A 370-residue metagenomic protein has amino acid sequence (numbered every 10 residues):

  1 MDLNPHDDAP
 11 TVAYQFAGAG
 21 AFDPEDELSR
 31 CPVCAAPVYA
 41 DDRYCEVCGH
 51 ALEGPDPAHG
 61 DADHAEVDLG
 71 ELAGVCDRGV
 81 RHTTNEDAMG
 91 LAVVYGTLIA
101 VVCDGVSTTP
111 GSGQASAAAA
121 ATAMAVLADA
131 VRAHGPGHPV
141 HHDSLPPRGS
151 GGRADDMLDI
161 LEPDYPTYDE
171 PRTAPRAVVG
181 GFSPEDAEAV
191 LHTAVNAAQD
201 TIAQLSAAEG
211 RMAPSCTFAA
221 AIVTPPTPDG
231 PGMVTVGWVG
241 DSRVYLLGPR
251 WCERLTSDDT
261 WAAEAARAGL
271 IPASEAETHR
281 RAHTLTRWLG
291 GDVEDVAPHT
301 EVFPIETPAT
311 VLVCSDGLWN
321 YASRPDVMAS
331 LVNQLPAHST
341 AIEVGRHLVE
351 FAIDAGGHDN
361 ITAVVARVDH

Functional and structural regions predicted by a protein language model:
M1-H370: PP2C/PPM-type serine/threonine phosphatase catalytic domain
